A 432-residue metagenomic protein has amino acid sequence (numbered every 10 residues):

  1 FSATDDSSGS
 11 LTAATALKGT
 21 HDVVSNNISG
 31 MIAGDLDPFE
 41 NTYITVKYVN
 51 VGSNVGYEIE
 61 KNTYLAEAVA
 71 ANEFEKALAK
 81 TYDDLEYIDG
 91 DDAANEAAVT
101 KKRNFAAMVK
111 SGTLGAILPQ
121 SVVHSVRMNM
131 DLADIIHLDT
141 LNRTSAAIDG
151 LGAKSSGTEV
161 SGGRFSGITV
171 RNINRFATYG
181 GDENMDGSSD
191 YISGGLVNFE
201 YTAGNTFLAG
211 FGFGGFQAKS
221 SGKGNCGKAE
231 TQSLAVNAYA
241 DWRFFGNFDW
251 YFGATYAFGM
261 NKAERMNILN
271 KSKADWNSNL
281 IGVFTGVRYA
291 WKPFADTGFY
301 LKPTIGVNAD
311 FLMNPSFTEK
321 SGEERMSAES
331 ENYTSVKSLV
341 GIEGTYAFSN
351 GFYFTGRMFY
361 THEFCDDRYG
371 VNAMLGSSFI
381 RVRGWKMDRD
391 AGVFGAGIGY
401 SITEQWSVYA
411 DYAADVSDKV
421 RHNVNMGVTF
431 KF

Functional and structural regions predicted by a protein language model:
F1-V109: Extracellular, surface-exposed repeat/solenoid domains
S8-G19, I28, A70, F74 (+7 more regions): Composition- and surface-driven signal marking solvent-exposed, interaction-prone regions in large proteins
A70, A97-F105, K110, L114 (+3 more regions): Short, flexible active-site loops
K102-D296, L301, A413, D418 (+1 more regions): Outer membrane beta-barrel translocator domains of Type V secretion systems
D182-D190, K223-K228, M260-N277, M313-T334 (+1 more regions): Solvent-exposed, glycine/polar-rich loop segments of beta-barrel outer-membrane systems
T206, S278-A373: Detector for outer-membrane/organellar transmembrane beta-barrel domains, recognizing the amphipathic beta-strand
N237, D241, A328-F432: Outer membrane beta-barrel transmembrane domains
